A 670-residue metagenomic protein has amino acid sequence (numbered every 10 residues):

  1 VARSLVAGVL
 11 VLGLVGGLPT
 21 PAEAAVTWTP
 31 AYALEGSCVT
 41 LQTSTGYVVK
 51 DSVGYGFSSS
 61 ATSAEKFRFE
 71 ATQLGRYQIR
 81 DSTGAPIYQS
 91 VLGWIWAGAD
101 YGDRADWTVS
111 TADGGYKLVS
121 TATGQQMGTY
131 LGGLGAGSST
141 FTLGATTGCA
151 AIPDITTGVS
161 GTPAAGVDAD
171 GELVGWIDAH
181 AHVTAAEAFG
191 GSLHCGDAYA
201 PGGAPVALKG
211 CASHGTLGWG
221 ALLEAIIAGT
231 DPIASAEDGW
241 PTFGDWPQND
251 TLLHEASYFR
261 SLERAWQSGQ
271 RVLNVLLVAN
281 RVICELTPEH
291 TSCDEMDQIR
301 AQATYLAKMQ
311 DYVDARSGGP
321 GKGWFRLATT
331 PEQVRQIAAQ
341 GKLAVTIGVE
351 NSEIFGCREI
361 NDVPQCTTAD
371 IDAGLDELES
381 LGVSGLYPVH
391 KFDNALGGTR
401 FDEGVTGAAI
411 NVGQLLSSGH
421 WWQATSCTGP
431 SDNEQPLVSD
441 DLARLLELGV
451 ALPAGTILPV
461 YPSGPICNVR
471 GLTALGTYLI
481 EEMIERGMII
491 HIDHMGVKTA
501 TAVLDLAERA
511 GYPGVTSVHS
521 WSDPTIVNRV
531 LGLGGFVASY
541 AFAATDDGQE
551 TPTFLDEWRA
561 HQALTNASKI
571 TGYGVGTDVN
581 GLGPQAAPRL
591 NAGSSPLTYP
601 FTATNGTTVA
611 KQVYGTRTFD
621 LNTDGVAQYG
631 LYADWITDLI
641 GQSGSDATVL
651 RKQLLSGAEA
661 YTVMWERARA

Functional and structural regions predicted by a protein language model:
V1-A24: Secretory targeting and sorting signals
G16, A25-D154: Lectin-like carbohydrate-binding module/patch detector with strong preference for beta-trefoil
P21-E23, Y88, G455: Intrinsically disordered, low-complexity segments enriched in proline/serine/threonine
G144-C467, A474-E481, E485, K498-E508 (+2 more regions): N-terminal hydrophobic targeting/anchoring segments and the immediately downstream early-domain regions of hydrolases
I489-I492, S517: Short catalytic-loop micro-motif centered on adjacent basic/acidic residues
